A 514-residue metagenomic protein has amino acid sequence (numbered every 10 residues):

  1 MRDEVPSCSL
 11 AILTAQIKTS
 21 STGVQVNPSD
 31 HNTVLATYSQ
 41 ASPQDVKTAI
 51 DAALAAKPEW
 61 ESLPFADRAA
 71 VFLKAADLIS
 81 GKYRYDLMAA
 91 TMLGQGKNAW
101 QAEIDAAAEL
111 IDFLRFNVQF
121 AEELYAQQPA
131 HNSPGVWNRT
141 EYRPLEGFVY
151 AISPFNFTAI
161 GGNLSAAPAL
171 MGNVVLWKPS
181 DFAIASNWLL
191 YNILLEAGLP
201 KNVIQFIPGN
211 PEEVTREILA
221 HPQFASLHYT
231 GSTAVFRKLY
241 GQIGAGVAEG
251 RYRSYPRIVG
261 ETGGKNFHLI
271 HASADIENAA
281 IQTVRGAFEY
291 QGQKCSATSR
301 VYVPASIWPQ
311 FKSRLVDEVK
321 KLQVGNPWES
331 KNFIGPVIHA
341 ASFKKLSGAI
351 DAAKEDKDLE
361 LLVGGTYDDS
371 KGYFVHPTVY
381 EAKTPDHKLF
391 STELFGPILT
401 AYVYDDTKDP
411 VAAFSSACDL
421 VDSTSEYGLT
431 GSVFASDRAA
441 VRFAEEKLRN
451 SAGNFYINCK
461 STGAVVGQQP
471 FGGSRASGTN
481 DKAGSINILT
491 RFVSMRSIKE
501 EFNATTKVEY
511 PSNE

Functional and structural regions predicted by a protein language model:
M1-L35: Hydrophobic face of amphipathic alpha-helices that form TPR/SEL1-like repeat modules and related alpha-solenoid
S29-T37, A55, E61-A66, A70-F72 (+7 more regions): Conserved C-terminal structural/oligomerization subdomain of aldehyde/semialdehyde dehydrogenase
H31-Y125, V411, S415-S423: Glycine-rich loop-to-alpha-helix module at the N-terminal edge of alpha/beta enzyme cores
N32, A53, R68, T91 (+9 more regions): Residue-level signal for inorganic ion chemistry
K47-I50, A69-A76, R84, M88 (+12 more regions): Hydrophobic face of alpha-helices
A90-K97, A130-P134, E329-G335: Short linear capping/connector segments at secondary-structure termini
A121-N278, N480: Rossmann-like NAD(P) dinucleotide-binding subdomain of oxidoreductase/dehydrogenase enzymes
I193, G198, A220, S226 (+7 more regions): ALDH superfamily catalytic-core signature
